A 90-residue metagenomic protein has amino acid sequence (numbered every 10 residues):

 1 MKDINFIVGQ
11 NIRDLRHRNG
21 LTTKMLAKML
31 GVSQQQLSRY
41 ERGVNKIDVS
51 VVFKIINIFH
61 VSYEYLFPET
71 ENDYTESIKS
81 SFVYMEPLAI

Functional and structural regions predicted by a protein language model:
M1-I7, T75: A detector for short, charged/polar N-terminal pre-domain segments
F6, H17-R18, K46: Short amphipathic helical patch at the helix-1/turn junction of helix-turn-helix
Q10-M29: Short basic helix-loop element that most often maps to the first helix and adjoining turn of HTH DNA-binding modules
I12, L26-A27, L37-Y40, L66: Conserved hydrophobic/aromatic packing and binding residues within compact polymer-binding modules
I12, T23, Q34, V49-V52: Helix-turn-helix DNA-binding elements, focusing on the entry/boundary residues of the two helices that contact DNA
L30-K46: Recognition helix of helix-turn-helix/homeodomain-like DNA-binding domains that insert into the DNA major groove
S50-Y65: DNA major-groove recognition helix of helix-turn-helix/homeodomain DNA-binding modules
P68-I90: Short, charged recognition helix plus adjacent turn of helix-turn-helix-like nucleic-acid-binding domains
